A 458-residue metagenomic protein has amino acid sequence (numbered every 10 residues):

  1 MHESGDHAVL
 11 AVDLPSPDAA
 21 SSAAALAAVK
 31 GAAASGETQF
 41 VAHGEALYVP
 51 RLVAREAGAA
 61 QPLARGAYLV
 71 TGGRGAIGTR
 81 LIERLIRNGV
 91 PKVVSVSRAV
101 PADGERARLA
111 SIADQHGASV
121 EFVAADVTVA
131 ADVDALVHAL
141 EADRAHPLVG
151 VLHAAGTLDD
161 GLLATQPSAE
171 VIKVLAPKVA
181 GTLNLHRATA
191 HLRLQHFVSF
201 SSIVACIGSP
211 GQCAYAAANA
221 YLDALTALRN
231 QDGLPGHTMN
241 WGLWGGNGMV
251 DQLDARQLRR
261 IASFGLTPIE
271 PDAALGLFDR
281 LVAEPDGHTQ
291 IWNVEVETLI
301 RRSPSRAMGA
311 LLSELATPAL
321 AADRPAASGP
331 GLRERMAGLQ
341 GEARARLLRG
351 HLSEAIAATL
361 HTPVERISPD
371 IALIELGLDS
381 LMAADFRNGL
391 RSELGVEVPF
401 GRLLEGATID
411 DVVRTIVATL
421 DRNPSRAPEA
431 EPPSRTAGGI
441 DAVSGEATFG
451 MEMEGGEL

Functional and structural regions predicted by a protein language model:
M1-E37, A42-L47, L63-P304, L320-L458: 4′-phosphopantetheine-dependent carrier domains
P50-G66: A short, basic/flexible loop-to-alpha-helix module at the beginning of a structural domain
A54, R302-A307: Glycine/aspartate-rich loop-and-adjacent alpha/beta segment that forms the canonical ThDP
L311-A322: C-terminal, non-catalytic macromolecule-binding modules
